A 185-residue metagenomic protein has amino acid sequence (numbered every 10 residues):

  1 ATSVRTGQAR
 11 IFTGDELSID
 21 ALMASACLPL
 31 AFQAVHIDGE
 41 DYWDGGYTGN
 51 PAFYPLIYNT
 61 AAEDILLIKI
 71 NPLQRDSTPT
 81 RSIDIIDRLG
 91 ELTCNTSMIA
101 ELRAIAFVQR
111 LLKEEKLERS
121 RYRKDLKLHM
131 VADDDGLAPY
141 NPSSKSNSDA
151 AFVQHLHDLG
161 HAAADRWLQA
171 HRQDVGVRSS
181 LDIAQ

Functional and structural regions predicted by a protein language model:
A1-S3, R10, Q33: Short beta-strand scaffold segments in enzyme catalytic cores
T2-R5, G14-E16, E40, G46-Q185: Non-catalytic peripheral regions of patatin-like phospholipases
I19-A34, G45-F53: Active-site glycine-rich loop that binds ribose-phosphate moieties when present
I37: Mobile, glycine- and charge-enriched loop segments and immediately flanking short secondary-structure elements within
